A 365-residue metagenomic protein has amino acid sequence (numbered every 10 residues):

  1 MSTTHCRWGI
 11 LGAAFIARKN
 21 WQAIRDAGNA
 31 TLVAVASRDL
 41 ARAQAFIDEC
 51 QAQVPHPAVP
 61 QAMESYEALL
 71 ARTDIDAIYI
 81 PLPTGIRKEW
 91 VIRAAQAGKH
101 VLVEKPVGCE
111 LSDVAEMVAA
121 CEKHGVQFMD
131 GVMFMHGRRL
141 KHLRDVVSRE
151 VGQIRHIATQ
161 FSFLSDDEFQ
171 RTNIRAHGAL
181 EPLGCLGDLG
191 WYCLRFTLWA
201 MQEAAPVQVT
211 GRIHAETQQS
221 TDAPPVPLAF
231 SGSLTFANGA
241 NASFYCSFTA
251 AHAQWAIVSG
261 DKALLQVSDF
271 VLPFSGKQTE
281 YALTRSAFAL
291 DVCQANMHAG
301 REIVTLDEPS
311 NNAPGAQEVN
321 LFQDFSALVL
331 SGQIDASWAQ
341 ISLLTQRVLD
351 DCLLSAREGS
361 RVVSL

Functional and structural regions predicted by a protein language model:
M1-S2, N29-A30, C50-Q53, A77-Y79 (+2 more regions): C-terminal helix-rich "cap/oligomerization" subdomain common to oxidoreductases
M1-V54: N-terminal Rossmann-like dinucleotide-binding module
N20, P57-A120: Beta-loop-alpha module in the N-terminal Rossmann-like domain of NAD(P)-dependent dehydrogenases, especially those
G98, G125, G239, G359-S360: Glycine-centered short loops/turns at secondary-structure junctions
V103-E104, F128-D130, V267: Hydrophobic residues in well-ordered beta-strands that form the structural core
E116-F134, G152-I157: Rossmann-fold dehydrogenase core element
F134-D222, G359: Predominantly a Rossmann-like dinucleotide-binding segment in NAD(P)-dependent oxidoreductases
K262-Q340, L365: C-terminal glycine/acidic-rich active-site capping loop/insertion
